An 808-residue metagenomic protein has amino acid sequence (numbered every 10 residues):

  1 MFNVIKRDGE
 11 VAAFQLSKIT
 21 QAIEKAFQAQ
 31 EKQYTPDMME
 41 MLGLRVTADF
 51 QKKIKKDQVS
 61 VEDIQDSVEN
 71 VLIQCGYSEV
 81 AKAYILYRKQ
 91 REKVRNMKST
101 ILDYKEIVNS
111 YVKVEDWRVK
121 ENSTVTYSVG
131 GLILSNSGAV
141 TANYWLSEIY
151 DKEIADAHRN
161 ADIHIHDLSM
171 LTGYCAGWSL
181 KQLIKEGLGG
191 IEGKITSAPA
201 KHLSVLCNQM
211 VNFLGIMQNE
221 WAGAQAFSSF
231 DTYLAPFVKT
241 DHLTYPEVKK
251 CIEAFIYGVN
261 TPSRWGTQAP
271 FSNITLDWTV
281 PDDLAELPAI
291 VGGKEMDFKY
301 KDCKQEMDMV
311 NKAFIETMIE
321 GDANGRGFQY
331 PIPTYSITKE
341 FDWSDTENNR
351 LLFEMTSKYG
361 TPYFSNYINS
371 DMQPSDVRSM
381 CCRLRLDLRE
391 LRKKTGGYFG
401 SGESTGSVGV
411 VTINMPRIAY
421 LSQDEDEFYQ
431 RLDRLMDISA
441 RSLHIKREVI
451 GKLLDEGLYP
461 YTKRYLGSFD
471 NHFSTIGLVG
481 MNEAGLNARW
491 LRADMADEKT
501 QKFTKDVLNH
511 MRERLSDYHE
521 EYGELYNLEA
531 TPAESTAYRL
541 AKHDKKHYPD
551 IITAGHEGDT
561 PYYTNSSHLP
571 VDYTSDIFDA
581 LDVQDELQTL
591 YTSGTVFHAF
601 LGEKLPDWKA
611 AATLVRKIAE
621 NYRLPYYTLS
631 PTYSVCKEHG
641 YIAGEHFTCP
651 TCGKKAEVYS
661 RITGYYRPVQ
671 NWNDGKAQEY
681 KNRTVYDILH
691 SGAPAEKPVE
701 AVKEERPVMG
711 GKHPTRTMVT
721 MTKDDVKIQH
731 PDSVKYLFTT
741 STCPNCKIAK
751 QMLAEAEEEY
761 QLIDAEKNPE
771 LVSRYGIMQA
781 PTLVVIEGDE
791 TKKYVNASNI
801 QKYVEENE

Functional and structural regions predicted by a protein language model:
M1-E106, S468: Charged, amphipathic alpha-helical regulatory modules used for macromolecular assembly or allosteric control
S67-L72, D277-W278, P460-A484: Core structural elements
Q90-V94, T100-D470, L491, D497-T651 (+1 more regions): Conserved catalytic cores of very large enzyme subunits
T684-D732: Acidic, low-complexity intrinsically disordered tails
K723-A756: Local sequence-structure signature of Cys/Sec-based thiol-disulfide redox active-site neighborhoods
E758-E770: Thiol-based oxidoreductase modules, predominantly thioredoxin-like and allied folds used for disulfide exchange
Y775-V784: Structural micro-motif
I786-E808: Non-catalytic, surface beta->alpha helical segment in thiol-disulfide oxidoreductase systems
